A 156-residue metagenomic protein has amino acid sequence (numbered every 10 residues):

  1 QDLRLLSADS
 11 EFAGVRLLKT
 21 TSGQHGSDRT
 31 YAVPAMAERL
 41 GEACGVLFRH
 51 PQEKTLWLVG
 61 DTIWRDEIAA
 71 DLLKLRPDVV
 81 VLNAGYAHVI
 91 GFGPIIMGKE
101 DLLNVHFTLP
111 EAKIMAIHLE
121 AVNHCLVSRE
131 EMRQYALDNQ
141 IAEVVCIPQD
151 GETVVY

Functional and structural regions predicted by a protein language model:
L3-K74, Q149-Y156: Core dinuclear metal-dependent hydrolase active-site scaffold
I63-D150: Cap/insert and terminal regions of metallo-dependent hydrolase folds
